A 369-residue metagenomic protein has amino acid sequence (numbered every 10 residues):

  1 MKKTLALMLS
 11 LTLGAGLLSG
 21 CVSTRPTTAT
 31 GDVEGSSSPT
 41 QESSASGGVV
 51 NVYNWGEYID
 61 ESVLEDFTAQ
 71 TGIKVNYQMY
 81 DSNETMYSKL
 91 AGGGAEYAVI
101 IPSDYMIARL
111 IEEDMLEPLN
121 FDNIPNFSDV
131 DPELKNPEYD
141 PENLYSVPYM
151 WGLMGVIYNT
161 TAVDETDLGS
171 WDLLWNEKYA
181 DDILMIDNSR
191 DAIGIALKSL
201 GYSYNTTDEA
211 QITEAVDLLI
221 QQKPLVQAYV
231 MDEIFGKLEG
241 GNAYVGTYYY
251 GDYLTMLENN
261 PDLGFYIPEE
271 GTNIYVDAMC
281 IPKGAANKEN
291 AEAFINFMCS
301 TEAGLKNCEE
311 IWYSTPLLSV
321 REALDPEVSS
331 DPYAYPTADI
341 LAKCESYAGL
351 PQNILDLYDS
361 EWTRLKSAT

Functional and structural regions predicted by a protein language model:
M1-V49, A368-T369: Short, low-complexity disordered leader/linker segments with a strong preference for bacterial N-terminal type II
V22, G31-G35, E42-R109, G236: Early extracytoplasmic/lumenal segment of secretory-pathway proteins
Y53, A95-Y97, I101-N242: Extracytoplasmic ligand-binding site segments that recognize negatively charged/polar headgroups
M86-Y87, I107, W171, I234-K237 (+3 more regions): Short, hydrophobic alpha-helical packing/hinge segments within bilobed ligand-binding/sensory domains
M106-R109, V245-D262: A ligand-binding cleft/hinge motif common to bilobed small-molecule-binding domains
T213-Q221, N259-K283: Periplasmic-binding protein-like
P282-A342: Mature extracytoplasmic/periplasmic domains
A338-T369: Conserved C-terminal helix/tail region of periplasmic/extracytoplasmic solute-binding proteins
